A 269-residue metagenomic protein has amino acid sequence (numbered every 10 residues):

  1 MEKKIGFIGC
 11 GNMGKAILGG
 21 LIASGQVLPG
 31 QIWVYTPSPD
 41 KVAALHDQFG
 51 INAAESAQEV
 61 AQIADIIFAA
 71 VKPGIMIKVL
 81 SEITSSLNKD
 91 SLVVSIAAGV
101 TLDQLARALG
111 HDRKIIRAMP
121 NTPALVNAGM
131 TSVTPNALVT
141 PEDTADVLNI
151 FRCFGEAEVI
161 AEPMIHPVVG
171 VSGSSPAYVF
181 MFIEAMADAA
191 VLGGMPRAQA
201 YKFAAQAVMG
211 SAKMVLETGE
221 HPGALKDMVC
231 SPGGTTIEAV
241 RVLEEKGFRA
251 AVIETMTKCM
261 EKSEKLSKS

Functional and structural regions predicted by a protein language model:
M1-E55, E59-Q62, V191-L192: NAD(P)+-binding Rossmann beta1-loop-alpha1 motif at the extreme N-terminus of oxidoreductases
I5, I165-G170, P222-D227: Short pre-catalytic strand/loop immediately N-terminal to key active-site residues, enriched for Gly-Thr
I32, V42, V60, L105 (+3 more regions): Small-residue helix-packing motif on alpha-helices
P39, F49, A57-V133, A137: Rossmann-like NAD(P)(H) cofactor-binding subdomain of soluble oxidoreductases
Q104-K114, M130-P167, F180-E217: Internal alpha-helical scaffold of NAD(P)-dependent oxidoreductase catalytic cores
V171, I183, S269: Catalytic, metal-anchored helix/loop core of enzyme active sites in primary metabolism
A205-S269: NAD(P)-dependent Rossmann-like dehydrogenase/reductase catalytic/cofactor-binding core
